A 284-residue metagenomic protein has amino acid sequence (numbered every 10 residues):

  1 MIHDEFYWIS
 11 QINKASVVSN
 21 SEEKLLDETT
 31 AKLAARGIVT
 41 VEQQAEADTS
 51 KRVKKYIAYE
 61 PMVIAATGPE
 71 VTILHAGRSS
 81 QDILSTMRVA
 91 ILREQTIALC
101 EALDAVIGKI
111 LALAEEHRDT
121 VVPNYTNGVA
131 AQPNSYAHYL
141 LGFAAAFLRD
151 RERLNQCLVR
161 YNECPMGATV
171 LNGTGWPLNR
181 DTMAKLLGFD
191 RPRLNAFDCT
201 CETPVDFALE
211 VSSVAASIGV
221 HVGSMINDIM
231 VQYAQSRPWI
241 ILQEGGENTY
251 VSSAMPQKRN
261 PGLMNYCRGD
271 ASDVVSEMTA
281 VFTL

Functional and structural regions predicted by a protein language model:
M1-G173, L178-K185, N248-S252, G262-R268: A helix-coil-helix interface module used to build multimeric assemblies and to scaffold catalytic/cofactor sites
E70, L113-T120, D190, Q232 (+2 more regions): A short secondary-structure junction motif
H138-Q235, I240: Internal metal/ion-chelating core segments
P204-W239, G246-L284: A conserved active-site cap/scaffold subdomain adjacent to cofactor or substrate pockets
